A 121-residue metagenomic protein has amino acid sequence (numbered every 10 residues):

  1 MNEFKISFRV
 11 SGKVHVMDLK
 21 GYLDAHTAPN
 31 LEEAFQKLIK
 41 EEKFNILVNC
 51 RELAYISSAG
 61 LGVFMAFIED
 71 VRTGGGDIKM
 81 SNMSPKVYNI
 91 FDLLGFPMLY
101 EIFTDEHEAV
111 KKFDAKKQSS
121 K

Functional and structural regions predicted by a protein language model:
M1-D18: Short beta-strand/loop segment at the start of cytosolic alpha/beta domains
S7, S81, F103: General small-molecule cofactor/ligand-binding pocket signal
S11-K13, R51, M83, H107: Conserved catalytic submotifs in the C-terminal HATPase_c
L23-Y100: Amphipathic alpha-helical interaction surfaces in cytosolic regulatory modules
I102-K121: A charged, well-structured terminal subsegment
